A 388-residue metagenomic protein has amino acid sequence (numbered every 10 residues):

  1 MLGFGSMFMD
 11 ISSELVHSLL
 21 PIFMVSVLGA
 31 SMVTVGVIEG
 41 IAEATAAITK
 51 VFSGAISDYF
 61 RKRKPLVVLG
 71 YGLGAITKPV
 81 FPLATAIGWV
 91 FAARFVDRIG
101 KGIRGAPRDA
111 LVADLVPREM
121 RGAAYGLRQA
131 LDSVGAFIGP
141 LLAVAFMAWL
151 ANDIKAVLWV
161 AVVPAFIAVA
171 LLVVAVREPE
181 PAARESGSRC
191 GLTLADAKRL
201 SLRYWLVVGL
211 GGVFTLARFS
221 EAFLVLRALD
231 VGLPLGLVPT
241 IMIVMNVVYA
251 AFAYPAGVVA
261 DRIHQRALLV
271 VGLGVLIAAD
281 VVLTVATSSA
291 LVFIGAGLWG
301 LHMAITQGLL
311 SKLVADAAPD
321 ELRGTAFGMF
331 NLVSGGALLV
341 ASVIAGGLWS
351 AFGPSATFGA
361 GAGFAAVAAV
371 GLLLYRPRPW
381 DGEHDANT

Functional and structural regions predicted by a protein language model:
M1-A46, Y204-I241: Helix-loop boundary and gating motifs at the non-cytosolic
I22-V27, I138-L158, V340-A356: Transmembrane alpha-helix termini and helix-breaking/packing motifs in multi-pass membrane transporters
T49-R61, M147, F252-H264, W349: Helix-to-loop junctions at the C-terminal end of transmembrane segments in multipass secondary transporters
P65-P79, V162, A267-V282, A362: Structural signature of the two symmetry-related core transmembrane helices
V80-A93, T284-G295: Helix-loop junctions at membrane interfaces in 12-TM secondary transporters
A93-V134: Cytoplasmic helix-loop-helix junction between adjacent transmembrane helices in 12-TM secondary transporters
V162-R184, A368-R376: C-terminal membrane-cytosol helix-exit motif in multi-pass small-molecule transporters
E178-L210: Juxtamembrane intracellular "pre-TM" segments in multi-pass secondary transporters
